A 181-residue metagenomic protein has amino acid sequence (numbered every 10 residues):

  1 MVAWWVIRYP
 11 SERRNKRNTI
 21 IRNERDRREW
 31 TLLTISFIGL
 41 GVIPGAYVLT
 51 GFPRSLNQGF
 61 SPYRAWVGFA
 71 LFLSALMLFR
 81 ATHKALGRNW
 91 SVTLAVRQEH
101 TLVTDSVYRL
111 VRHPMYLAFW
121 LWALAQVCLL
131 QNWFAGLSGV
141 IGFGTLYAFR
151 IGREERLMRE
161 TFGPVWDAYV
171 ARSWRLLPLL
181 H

Functional and structural regions predicted by a protein language model:
M1-T104, W122-H181: Membrane-anchoring alpha-helices and their flanking helix-loop junctions
D105, R109-L117: Histidine-centered phosphotransfer motif of kinases
